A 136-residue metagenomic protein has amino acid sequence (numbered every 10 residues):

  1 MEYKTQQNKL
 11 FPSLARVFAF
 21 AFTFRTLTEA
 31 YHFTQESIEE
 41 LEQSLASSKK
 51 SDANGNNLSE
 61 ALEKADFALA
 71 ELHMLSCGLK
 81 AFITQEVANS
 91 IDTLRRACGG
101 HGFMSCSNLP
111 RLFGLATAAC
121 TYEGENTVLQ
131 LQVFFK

Functional and structural regions predicted by a protein language model:
M1-K136: Flavin-dependent oxidoreductase catalytic core characteristic of acyl-CoA dehydrogenase/oxidase-like enzymes
